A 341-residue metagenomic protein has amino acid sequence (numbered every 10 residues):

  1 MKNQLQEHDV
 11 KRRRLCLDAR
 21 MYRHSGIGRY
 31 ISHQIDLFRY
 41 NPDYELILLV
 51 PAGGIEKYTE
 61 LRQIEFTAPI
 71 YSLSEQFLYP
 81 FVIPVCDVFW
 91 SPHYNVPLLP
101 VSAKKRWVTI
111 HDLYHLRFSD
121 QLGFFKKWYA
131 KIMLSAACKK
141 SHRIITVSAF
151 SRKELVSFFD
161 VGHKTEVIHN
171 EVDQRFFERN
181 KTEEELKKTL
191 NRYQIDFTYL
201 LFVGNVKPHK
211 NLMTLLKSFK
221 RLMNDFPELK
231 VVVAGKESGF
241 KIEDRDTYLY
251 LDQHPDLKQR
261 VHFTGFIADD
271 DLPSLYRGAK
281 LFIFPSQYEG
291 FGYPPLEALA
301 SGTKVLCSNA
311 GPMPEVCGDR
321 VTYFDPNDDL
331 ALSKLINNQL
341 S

Functional and structural regions predicted by a protein language model:
M1-S341: Carbohydrate transferase catalytic cores enriched for Leloir-type hexosyltransferases
